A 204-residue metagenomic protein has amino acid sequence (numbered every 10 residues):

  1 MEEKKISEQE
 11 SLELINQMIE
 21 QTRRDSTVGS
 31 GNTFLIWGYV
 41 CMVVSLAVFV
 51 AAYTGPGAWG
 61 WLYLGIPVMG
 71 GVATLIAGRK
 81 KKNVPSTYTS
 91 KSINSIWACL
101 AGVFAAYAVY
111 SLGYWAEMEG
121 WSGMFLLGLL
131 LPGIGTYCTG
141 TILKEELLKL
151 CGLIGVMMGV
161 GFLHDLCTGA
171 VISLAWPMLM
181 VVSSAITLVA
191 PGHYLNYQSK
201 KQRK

Functional and structural regions predicted by a protein language model:
M1-S30: N-terminal juxtamembrane cytosolic/stromal segments of multi-pass membrane proteins
Q21, A73-S90, I134-L143, V189-N196: C-terminal ends of transmembrane helices
S26-G113: Selected alpha-helical membrane-embedding segments in polytopic membrane proteins
V40, V44-A47, M69-A73, A106 (+3 more regions): Membrane-embedded alpha-helical transmembrane segments of multi-pass integral membrane proteins
A47-A58, S111-S122, D165-A175: Helix-coil boundary and interhelical linker segments in multi-pass alpha-helical membrane proteins
W59-M69, A116-L130, M178-V182: Structural signature of hydrophobic alpha-helical transmembrane segments
S92-L153: Membrane-proximal helix-loop-helix units in multi-pass membrane proteins
C138-K204: Terminal transmembrane helical module of multi-pass membrane proteins
